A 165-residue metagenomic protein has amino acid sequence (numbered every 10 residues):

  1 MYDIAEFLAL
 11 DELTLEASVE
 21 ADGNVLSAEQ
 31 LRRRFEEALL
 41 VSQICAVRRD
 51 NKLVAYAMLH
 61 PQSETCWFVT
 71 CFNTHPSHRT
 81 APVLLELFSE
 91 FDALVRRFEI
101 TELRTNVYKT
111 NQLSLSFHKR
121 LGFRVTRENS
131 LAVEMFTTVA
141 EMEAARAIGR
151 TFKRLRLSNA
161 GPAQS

Functional and structural regions predicted by a protein language model:
D3-C66, T70, H75, F88 (+1 more regions): Acetyl-CoA-dependent GNAT
P61-T70, R79, E99, N129-A132: A conserved beta-turn-beta hairpin within the catalytic core of GNAT-like acetyltransferases that forms part
T74, T80-A93, S116-R120: Conserved acetyl-CoA-binding loop-helix of GNAT-fold acetyltransferases
H75-S77, K109-T110: Active-site acidic-Proline motif in GNAT/NAT acetyltransferases
V95-V107: Conserved GNAT acetyl-CoA-binding A-motif
T105-L115: Conserved beta-strand-loop-alpha-helix junction that forms the acyl-donor binding cleft
N106-V107, K119-T138: Conserved catalytic-core motifs of GNAT/GCN5-like acyltransferases
S130-S165: C-terminal "cap" of GNAT-fold acetyltransferases
